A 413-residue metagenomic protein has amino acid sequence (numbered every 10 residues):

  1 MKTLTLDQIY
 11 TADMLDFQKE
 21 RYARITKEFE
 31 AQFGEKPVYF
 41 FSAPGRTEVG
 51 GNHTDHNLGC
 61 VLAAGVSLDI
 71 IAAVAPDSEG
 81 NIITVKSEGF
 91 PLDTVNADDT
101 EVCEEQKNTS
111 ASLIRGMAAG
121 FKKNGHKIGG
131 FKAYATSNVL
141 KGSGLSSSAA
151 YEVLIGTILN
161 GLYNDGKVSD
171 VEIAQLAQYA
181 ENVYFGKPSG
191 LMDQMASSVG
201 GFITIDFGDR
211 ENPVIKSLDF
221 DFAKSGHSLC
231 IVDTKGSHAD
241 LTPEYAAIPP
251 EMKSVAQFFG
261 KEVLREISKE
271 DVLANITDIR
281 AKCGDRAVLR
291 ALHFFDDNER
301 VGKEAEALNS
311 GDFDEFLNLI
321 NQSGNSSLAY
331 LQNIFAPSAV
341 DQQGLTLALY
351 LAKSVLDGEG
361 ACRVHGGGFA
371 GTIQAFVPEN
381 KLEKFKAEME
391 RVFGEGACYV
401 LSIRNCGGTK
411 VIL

Functional and structural regions predicted by a protein language model:
M1-R46, I71, A75-K107, T204-R363 (+1 more regions): C-terminal nucleotide
C60-E79, V199: Structural signature of FAD isoalloxazine-binding scaffolds in flavoprotein oxidoreductases
G65-S67, L145-D165, V377: DPxDG-like acidic metal-binding loop motif
T84-K86, G130-S137, K167-Y179, L317-Q322 (+1 more regions): Beta-strand segments within the central parallel beta-sheet cores of soluble alpha/beta enzyme folds
D93-I128, K132-V139: Hydrophobic alpha-helical hairpins/lids featuring a short glycine-rich hinge
K123-K132, L159-I173, E379-V392: Phosphate-handling active-site elements
D165-P213, L218, S323, L349-A352 (+1 more regions): Alpha/beta catalytic cores of group-transfer enzymes, especially the acyltransferase/condensing modules of polyketide
